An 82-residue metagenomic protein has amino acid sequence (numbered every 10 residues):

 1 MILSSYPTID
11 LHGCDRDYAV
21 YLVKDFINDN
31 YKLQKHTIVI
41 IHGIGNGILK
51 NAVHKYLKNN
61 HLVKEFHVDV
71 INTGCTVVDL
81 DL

Functional and structural regions predicted by a protein language model:
M1-L82: Long, charged, low-complexity intrinsically disordered regions
